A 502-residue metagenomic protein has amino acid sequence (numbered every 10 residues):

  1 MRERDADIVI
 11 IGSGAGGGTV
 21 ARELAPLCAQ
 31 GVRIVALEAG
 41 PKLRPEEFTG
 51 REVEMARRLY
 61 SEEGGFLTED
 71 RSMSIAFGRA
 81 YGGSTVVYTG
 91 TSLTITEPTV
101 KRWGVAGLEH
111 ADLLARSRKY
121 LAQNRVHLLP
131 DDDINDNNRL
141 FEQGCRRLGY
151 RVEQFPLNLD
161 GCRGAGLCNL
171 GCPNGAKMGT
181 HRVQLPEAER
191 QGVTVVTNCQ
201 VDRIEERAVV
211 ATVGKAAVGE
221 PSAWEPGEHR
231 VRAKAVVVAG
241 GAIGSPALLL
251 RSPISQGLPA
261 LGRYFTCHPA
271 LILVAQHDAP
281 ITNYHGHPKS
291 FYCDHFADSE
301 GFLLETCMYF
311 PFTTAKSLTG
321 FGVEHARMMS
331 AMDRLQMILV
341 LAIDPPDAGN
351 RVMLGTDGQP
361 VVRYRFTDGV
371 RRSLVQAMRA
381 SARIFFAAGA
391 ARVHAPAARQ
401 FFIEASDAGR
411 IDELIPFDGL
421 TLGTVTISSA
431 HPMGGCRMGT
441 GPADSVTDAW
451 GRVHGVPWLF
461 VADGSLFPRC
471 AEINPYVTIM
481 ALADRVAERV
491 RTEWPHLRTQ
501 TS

Functional and structural regions predicted by a protein language model:
I8-A36: N-terminal Rossmann-like FAD-binding beta1-loop-alpha1 element of flavoenzymes
P26-C28, R33-V35, G40-P45, G50 (+6 more regions): Glycine-rich loop(s) and the adjacent beta-strand/alpha-helix scaffold that form part
V32, A39-I95, N138-G144: N-terminal FAD cofactor-binding segment of flavoenzymes
Y81, T85-C162, R365, G369: Rossmann-like flavin
Y88, A106, L258-F385, R392 (+4 more regions): FAD cofactor-binding and catalytic pocket of flavoenzymes
F155, G164-C168, A390-R469, Y476: A glycine-rich dinucleotide-binding beta-alpha-beta segment and adjacent secondary-structure elements that constitute
P156-L157, T197-K215: A conserved short coil-to-beta-strand element within the FAD-binding core of flavoproteins
R469-A487: A conserved FAD-binding loop/helix module that cradles the flavin
